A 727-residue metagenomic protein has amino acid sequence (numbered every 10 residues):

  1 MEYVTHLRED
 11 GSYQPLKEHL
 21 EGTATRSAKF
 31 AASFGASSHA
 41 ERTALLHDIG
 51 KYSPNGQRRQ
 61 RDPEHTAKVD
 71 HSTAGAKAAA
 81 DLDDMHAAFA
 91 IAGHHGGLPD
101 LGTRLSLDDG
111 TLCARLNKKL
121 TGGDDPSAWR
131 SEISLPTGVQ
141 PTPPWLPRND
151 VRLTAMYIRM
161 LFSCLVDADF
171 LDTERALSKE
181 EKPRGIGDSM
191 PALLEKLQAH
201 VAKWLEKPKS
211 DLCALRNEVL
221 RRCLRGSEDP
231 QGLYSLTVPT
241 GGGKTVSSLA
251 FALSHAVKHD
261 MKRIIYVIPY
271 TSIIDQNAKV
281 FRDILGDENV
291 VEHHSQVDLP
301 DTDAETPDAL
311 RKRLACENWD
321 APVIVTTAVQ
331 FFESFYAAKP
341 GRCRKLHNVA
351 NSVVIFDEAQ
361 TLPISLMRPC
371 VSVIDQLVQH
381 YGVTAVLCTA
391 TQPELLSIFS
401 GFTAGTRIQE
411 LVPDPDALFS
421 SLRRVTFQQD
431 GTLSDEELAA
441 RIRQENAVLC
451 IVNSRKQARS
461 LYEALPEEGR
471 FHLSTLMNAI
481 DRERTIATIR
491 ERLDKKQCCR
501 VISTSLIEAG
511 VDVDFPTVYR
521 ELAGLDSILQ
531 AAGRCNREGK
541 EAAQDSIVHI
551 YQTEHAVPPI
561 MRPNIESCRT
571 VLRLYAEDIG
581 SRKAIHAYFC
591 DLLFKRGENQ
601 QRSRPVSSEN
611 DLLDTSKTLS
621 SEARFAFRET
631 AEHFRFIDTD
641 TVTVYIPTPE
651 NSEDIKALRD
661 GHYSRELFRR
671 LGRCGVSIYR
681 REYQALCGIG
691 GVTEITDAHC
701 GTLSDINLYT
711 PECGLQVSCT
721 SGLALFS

Functional and structural regions predicted by a protein language model:
M1-A199: Accessory nucleic-acid engagement/destabilization modules that flank
T5-D10, T271, E292-E305, N453-K456 (+2 more regions): Conserved helicase motor
A87, V378, E436-E445, I451 (+8 more regions): C-terminal helicase lobe and adjacent C-terminal extensions/tails of nucleic-acid helicase motors
P230-A252: Walker A/P-loop
M261-L285, H294-V297, E394: Conserved Walker A/P-loop ATP-binding site and its immediately adjacent core in helicase/helicase-like ATPase domains
G286-Y336: Inter-Walker segment of RecA-like/P-loop motor cores
A328-F332, P340-H380, A385: SF2 helicase catalytic motif II
A390-R443: Interdomain hinge/linker at the junction between the two RecA-like core domains of SF2 helicases
